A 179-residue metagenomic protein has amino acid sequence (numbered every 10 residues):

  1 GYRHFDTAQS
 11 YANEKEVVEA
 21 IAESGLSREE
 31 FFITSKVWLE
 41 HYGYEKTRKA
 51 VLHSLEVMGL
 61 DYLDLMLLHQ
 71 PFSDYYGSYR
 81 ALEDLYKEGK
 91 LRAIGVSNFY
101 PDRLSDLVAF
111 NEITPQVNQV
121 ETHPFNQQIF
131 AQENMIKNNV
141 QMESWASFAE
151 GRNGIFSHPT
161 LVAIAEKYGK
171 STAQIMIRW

Functional and structural regions predicted by a protein language model:
G1, Y42-M58, G77, D102-S105 (+1 more regions): Short, acidic/polar
G1-F31: N-terminal binding-site loop/beta-alpha segment at the start of enzyme catalytic domains that lines or forms
F5, L63, I94: Glycine-centered flexible beta-alpha turn that most often forms the glycine-rich phosphate-binding loop
Q9-A12, L39, N98-D102: Short beta->alpha linker loops
K15-A22, V51-L55, L82-E83, L104: Short, well-ordered amphipathic alpha-helices
R28-H41, Y62-P71, N98: A short, structured active-site edge motif that brings together acidic residues
T47-L67, D84-E88: CE4/NodB-like, metal-dependent polysaccharide N-deacetylase domain that modifies extracellular/periplasmic N-acetylated
Q70-W179: Beta/alpha (TIM)-barrel catalytic core signal, keyed to glycine-rich beta->alpha loops juxtaposed to Asp/Glu that bind
